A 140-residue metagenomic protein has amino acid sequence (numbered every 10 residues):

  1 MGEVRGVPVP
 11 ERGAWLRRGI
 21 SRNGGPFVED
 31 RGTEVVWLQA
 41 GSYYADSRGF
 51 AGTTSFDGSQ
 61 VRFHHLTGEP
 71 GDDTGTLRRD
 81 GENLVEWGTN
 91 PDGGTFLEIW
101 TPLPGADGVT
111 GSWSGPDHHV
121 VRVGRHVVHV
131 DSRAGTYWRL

Functional and structural regions predicted by a protein language model:
M1-G49, Q60-L140: Lipid interaction determinants
T54: C-terminal extracytoplasmic interaction modules
